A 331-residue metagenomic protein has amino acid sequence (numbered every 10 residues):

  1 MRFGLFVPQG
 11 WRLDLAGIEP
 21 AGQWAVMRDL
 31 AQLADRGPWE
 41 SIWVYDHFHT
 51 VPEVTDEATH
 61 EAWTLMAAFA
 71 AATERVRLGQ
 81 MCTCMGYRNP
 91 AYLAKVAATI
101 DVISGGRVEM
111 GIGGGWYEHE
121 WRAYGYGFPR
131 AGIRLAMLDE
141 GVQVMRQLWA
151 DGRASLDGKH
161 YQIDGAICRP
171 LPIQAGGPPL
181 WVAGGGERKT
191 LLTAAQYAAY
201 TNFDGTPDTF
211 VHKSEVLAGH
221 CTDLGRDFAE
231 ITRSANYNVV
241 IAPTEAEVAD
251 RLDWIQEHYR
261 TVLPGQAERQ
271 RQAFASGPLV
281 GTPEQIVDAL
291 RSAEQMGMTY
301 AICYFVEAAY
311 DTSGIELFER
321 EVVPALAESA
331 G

Functional and structural regions predicted by a protein language model:
M1-A72, G176-P178: N-terminal beta1-alpha1-beta2 module of alpha/beta enzyme domains
F3-V7, I42-V44, R77-Q80, V108-I112 (+4 more regions): Hydrophobic faces of well-ordered beta-strands that scaffold small-molecule active sites in alpha/beta enzyme cores
V7, A131-P172, D204-T299, A309-S313 (+1 more regions): An alpha-helical appendage that flanks or caps ligand/catalytic pockets
Q9-W24, T83-A91, A175-G186, Q272-E284: Active-site mouth loops of central-metabolism enzymes
D35-R36, M66-R75, A97, D101-R107 (+3 more regions): Acidic (Asp/Glu)-rich catalytic clusters
S41-L65, C84, G205-F210, Y304-I315: Glycine-rich, proline-tolerant flexible connector loops at the mouths of alpha/beta enzymes
D56-G79, M137-V144, E316-G331: Alpha-helix-loop-beta-strand connector modules within alpha/beta enzyme cores
G86-Y197, V211, E215-L217, A229 (+1 more regions): Internal, glycine-rich beta/alpha segment that forms the wall or movable "lid" of small-molecule/cofactor binding
